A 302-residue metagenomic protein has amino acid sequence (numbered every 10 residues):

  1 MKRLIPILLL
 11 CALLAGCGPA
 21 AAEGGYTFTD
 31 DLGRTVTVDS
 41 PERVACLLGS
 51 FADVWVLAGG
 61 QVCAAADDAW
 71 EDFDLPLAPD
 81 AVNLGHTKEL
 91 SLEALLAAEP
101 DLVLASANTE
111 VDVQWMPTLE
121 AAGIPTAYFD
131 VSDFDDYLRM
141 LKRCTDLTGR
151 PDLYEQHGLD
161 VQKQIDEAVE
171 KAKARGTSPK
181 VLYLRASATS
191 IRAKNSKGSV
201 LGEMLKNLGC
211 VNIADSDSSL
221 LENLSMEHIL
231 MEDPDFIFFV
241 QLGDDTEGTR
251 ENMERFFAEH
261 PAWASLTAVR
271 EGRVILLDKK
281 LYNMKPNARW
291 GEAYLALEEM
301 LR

Functional and structural regions predicted by a protein language model:
M1-A22: Sec-dependent N-terminal signal peptides of Gram-positive bacterial secreted proteins and lipoproteins
G16-S50, D152-L184, E299-R302: Bacterial Sec-exported substrate-binding components of ABC uptake systems
D30-L32, V82-L92, D217-M226: Short helix-initiation/N-cap motifs at beta->coil->alpha
L47-A98, L102-T109: A short, structured surface patch at a secondary-structure boundary
A69-D72, R192-E222: Alpha-helical, coiled-coil/dimerization segments enriched in small aliphatic residues
L92-A105, I124, M226-F239: Proline-aspartate-enriched helix->loop->beta-strand connector
V111-Q114, D130-R143, S178-V200: Extracytoplasmic ligand-binding site segments that recognize negatively charged/polar headgroups
D136-R139, R143-T148, D152-E155, F239-R302: Structured C-terminal subdomain patch of bacterial secreted/periplasmic proteins
